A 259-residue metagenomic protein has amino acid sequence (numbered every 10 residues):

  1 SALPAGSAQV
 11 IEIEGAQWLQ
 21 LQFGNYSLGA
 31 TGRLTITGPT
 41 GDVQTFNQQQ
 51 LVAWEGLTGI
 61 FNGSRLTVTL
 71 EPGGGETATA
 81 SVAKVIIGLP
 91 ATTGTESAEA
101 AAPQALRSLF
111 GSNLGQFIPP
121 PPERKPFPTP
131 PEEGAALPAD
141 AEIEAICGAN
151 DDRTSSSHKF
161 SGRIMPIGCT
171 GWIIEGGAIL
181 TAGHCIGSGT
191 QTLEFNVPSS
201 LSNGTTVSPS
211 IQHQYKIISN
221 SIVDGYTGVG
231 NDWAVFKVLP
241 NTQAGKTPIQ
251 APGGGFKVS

Functional and structural regions predicted by a protein language model:
L3-E12: Short beta-strands within extracellular/lumenal beta-sheet-rich domains
I11, G38-R65, P72-G75: Beta-sandwich interaction modules
I13-Q20: Extended extracellular/luminal ectodomain segments enriched in beta-structured repeat modules
W18, T31-R33, T190-T192: Exposed beta-strand and adjacent loop surfaces of beta-rich binding modules that mediate intermolecular recognition
L21-Q22, T35: N-terminal amphipathic, basic-rich helices that act as targeting or association modules
S27-D42: Short, surface-exposed beta-strand/strand-loop-strand elements in extracellular ectodomains
N62-T77, S81-P166, I173-G176, L180-S259: Serine endopeptidase catalytic core focused on the charge-relay Asp
